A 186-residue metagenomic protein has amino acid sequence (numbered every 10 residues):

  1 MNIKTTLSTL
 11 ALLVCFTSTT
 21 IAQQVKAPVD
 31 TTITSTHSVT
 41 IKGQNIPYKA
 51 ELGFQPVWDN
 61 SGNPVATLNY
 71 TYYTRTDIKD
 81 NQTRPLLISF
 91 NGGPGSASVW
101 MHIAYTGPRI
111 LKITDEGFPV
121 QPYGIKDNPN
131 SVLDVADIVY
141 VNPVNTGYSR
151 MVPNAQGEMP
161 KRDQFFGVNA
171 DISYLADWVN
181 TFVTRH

Functional and structural regions predicted by a protein language model:
M1-S8: Bacterial N-terminal signal peptides that target proteins for export
K4, V135, N169-A176: Conserved structured core elements
S8-S18: Bacterial N-terminal signal peptides
V14, Q44-N45, P143: Conformational gate/switch positions in structured elements
A22-L86, A104: Catalytic-loop region of hydrolases
G62-F166: N-terminal cap/lid subdomain of alpha/beta-hydrolase-fold enzymes
Y148-E158, S173-H186: Conserved acidic catalytic loop of the alpha/beta-hydrolase fold
